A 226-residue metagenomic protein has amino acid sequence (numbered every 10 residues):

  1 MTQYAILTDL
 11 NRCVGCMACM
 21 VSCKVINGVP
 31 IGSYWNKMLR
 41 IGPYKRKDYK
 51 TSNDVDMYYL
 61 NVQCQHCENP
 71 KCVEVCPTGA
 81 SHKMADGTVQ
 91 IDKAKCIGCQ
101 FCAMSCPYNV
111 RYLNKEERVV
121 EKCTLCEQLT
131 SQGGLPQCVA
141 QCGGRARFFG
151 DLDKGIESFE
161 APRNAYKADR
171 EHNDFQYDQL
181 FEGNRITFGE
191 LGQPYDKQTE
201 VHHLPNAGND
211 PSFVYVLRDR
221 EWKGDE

Functional and structural regions predicted by a protein language model:
M1-E226: Non-ligating segments of multi-cofactor redox enzymes
